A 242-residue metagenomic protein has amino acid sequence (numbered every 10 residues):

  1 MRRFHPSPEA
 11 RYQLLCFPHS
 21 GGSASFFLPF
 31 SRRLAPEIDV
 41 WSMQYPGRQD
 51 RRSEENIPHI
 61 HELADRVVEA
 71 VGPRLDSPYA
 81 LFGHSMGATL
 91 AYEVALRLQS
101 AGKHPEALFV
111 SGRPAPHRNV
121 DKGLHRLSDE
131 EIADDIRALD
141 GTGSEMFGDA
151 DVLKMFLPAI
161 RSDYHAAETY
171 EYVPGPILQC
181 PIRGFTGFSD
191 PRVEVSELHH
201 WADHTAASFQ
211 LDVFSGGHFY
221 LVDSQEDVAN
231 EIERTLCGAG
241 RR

Functional and structural regions predicted by a protein language model:
M1-F82, M86-R242: Domain-scale detector for complete catalytic domains at protein termini or as standalone homologs
